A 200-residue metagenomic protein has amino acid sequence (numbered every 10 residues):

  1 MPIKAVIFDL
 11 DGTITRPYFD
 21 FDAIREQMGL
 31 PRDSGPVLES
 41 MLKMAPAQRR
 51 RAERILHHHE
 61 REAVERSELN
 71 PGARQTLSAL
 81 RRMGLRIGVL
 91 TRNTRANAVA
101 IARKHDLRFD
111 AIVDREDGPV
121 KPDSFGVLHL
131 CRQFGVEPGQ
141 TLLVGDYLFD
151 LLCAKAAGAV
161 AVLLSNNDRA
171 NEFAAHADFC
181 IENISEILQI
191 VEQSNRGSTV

Functional and structural regions predicted by a protein language model:
M1-K4, A79-R82, V99-V200: Asp-based, Mg2+/Mn2+-dependent phosphohydrolase catalytic module
M1-R50: Active-site neighborhood of HAD-like aspartate-dependent phosphohydrolases
T13, D20, R95, F149 (+1 more regions): Conserved Rossmann-like nucleotide-cofactor binding loop
R16, V89-L90, G145, S165: Small/polar loops that bind or transfer phosphate-bearing groups
F19-D20, G72, F149, E186: Residue-level recognition of oxygen-bearing side chains
I24-R25, H57-E60, A98: Hydrophobic alpha-helical core bundles mediating ligand binding, dimerization, or RNAP-core interactions
R49-E60, L107-I112: Short, basic/glycine-rich phosphate-binding loops at helix/coil junctions that contact nucleotide phosphates
E62-V89, R95-R103, S124: Short, acidic loop-to-helix structural element flanking the phosphoryl-transfer center in phosphate-processing enzymes
